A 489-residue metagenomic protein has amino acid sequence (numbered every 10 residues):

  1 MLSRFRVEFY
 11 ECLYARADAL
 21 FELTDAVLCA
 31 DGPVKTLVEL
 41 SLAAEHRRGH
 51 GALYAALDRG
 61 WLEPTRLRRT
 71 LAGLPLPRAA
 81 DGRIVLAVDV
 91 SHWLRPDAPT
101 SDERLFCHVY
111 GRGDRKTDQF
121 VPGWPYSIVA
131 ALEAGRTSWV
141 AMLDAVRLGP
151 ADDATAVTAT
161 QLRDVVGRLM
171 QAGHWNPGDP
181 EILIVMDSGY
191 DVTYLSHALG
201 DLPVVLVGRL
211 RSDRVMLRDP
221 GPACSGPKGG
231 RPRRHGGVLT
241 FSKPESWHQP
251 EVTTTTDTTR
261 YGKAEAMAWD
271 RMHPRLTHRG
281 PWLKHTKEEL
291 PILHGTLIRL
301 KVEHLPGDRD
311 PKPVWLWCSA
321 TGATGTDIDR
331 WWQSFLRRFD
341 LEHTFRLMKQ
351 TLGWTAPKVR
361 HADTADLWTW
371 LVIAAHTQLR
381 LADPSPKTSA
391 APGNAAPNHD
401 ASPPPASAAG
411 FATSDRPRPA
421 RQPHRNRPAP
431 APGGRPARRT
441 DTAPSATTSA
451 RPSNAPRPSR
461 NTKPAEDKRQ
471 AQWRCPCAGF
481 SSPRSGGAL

Functional and structural regions predicted by a protein language model:
M1-D58: Gly/serine-rich nucleotide phosphate-binding loop at the start of the catalytic core of nucleotide/ADP-ribose-handling
M1-L13, P99, R136-A488: Single, function-defining residue in the core of a domain
Y14, D18, A30-V34, R47 (+6 more regions): Generic alpha-helical scaffold signal
A26, A43, G73-L74, R168-G173: A generic secondary-structure signal
V27, A56-R147: Active-site-proximal, Lys/Arg-enriched surface segment that forms a nucleic-acid-binding/basic interface patch
L40, V129, A374: A residue-level signal for conserved active-site and pocket-lining positions in enzyme catalytic cores
A44, D89-H92, Y110, E133 (+3 more regions): Short, flexible loop/turn elements at secondary-structure junctions
A52, T65-P77, T160-R168, E181: Hydrophobic, well-ordered secondary-structure segments that either form specific early membrane-associated helices used
